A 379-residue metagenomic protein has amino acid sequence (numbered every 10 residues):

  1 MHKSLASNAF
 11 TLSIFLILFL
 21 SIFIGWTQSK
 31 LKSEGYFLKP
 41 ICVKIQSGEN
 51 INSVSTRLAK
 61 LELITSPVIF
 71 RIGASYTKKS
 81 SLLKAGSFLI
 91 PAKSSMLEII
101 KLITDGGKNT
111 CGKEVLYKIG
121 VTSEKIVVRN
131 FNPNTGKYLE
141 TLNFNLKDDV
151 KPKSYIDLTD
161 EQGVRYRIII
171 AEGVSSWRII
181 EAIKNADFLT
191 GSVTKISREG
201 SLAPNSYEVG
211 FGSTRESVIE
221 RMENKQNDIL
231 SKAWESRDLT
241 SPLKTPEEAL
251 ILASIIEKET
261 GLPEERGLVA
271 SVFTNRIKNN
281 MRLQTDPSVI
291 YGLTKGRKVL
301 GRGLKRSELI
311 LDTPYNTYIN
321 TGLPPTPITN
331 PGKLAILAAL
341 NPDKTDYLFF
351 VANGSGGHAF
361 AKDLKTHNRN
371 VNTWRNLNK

Functional and structural regions predicted by a protein language model:
M1-Q284, P331-L334, A338-D346, G354-K379: Conserved catalytic or metal-liganding residues and their short signature motifs at active sites of enzymes
L243-T245, A249, P263-G322, T326: Small-residue-rich helix-loop
L304-T313, L337-Y347: Short glycine/proline-rich, acidic loop/turn segments that cap or connect secondary-structure elements
F350: Acidic beta-strand-to-loop metal/phosphate-binding motif
